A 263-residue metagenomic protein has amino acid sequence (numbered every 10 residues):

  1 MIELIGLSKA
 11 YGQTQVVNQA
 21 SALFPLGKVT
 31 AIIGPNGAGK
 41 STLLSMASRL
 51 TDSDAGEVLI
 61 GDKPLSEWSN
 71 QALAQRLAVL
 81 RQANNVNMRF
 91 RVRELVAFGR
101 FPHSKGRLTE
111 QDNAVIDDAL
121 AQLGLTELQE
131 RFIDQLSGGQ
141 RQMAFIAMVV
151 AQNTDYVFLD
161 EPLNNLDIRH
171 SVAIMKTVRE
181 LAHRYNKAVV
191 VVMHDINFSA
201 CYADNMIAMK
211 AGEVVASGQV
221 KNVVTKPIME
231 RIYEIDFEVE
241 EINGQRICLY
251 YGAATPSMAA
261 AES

Functional and structural regions predicted by a protein language model:
I2, V17-N18: Conserved structural motif at the start of ABC-family nucleotide-binding domains
F24, G56-P64, L73: Conserved ABC transporter NBD signature motif
I33-P35: The feature captures the beta-strand-to-loop junction immediately N-terminal to the Walker
S48: Helix-to-loop junction immediately C-terminal to a conserved catalytic motif
F132-L136, Q140: Conserved ABC ATPase signature
V157-E161: Catalytic Walker B motif of ABC-type/P-loop ATPase nucleotide-binding domains
I232-S263: ABC ATPase nucleotide-binding domains
